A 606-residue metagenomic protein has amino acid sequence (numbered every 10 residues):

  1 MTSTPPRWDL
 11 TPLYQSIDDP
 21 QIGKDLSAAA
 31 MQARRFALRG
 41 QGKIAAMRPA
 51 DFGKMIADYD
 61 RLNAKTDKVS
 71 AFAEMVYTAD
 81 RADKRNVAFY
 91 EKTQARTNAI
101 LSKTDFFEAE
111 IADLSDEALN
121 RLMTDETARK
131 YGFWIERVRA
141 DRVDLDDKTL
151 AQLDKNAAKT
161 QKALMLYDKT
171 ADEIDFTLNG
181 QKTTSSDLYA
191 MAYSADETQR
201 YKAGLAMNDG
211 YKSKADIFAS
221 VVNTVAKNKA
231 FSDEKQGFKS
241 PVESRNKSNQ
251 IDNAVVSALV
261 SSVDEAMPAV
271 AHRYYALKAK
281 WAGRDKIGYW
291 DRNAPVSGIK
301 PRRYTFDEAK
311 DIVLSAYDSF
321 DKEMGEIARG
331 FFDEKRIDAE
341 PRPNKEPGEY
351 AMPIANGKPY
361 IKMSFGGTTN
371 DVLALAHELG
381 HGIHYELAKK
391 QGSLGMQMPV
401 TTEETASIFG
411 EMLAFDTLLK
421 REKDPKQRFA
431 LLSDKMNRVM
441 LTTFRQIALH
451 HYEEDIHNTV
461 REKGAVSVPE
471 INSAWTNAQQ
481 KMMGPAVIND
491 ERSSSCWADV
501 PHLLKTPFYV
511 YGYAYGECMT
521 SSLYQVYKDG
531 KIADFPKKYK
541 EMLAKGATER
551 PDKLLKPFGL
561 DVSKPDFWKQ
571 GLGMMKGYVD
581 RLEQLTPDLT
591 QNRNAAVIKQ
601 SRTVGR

Functional and structural regions predicted by a protein language model:
M1-G298, Q584-Q591, A595, V604: A well-structured
M1-T4, I17, F133-D144, Q250 (+6 more regions): C-terminal, non-catalytic "cap/extension" segments appended to globular domains
G237, G366-E386, S407, M412 (+1 more regions): Active-site recognition of the HExxH zinc-binding catalytic motif
A276-G325, H384, M436-T442, I447 (+1 more regions): Long, K/E/R/D-enriched contiguous segments that form extended
I299-Y304, I337-G357: Catalytic zinc-binding patch centered on the HExxH motif and its immediate surroundings that defines zinc-dependent
P301-F306, N356-A376: Short pre-active-site segment immediately N-terminal to the catalytic Zn-binding motif
S315, S319-E326, M352, H381 (+2 more regions): Conserved helix-loop functional segments at active or binding sites
P399-Q427, K435-N437, L441, G516: Post-HExxH zinc-binding segment in Zn-dependent metallohydrolases
